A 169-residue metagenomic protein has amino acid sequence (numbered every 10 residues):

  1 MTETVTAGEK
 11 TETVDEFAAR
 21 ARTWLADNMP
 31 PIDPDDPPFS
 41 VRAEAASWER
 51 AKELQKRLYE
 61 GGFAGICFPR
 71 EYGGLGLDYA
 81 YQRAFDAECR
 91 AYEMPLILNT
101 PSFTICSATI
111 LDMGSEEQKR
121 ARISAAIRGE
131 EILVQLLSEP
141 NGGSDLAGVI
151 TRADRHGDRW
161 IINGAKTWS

Functional and structural regions predicted by a protein language model:
M1-T100, A121, A125-R128, I132: Amphipathic, small/basic residue-rich leader segments at the start of a protein or domain
F17-R20, I105, R152: Residues within well-formed alpha-helices
A43, L111, S138: Glycine- and other small-residue-rich loops at beta-strand/loop junctions that grip anionic moieties
L54, G61, S107, R155-H156: Alpha-helical hydrophobic/aromatic positions enriched in membrane-embedded helices and signal peptides
L75, E117-S169: Glycine-rich, Trp-frequent "lid" loop and neighboring beta-strands that shape and gate the flavin cofactor pocket
I97-E117, G143: N-terminal glycine-rich flavin-associated loop
